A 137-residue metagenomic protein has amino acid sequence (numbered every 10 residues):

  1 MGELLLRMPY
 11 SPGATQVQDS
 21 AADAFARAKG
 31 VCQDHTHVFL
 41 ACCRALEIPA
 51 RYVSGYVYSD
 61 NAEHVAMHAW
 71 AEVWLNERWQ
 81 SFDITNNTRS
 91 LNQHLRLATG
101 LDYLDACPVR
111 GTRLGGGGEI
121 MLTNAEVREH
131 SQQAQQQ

Functional and structural regions predicted by a protein language model:
M1-G30, Y103, L114-A134: Secondary-structure boundary elements
G2, D34-G117: Hydrophobic/aromatic-rich core segments of domains that either
